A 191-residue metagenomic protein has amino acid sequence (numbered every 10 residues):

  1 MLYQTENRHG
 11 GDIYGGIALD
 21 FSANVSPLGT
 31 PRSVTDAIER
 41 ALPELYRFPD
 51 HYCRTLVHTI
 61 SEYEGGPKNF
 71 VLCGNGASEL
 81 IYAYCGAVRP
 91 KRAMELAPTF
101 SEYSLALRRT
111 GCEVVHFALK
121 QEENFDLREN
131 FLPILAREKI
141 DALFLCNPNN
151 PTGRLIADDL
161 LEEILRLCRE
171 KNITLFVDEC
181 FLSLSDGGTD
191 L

Functional and structural regions predicted by a protein language model:
M1, G86-L145: PLP-dependent aminotransferase-like
M1-R47, E138-K139: N-terminal "arm"/small-domain region of PLP-dependent enzymes with the aminotransferase-like
L19, L72, R92-M94: Conserved beta-strand elements of the Class I
N24-P27, A77, N147-P151, L182: Short glycine-rich anion-binding loops that position phosphate/pyrophosphate groups of nucleotides and phosphorylated
D36, R40, E62, Y82 (+3 more regions): Short, well-ordered alpha-helices that flank and scaffold nucleotide-derived cofactor binding pockets
P49, S61-A83: Short loop-beta-helix segment that forms the pyridoxal 5′-phosphate
R108, F125-K139, P151-L191: Active-site pre-lysine segment of PLP-dependent enzymes
